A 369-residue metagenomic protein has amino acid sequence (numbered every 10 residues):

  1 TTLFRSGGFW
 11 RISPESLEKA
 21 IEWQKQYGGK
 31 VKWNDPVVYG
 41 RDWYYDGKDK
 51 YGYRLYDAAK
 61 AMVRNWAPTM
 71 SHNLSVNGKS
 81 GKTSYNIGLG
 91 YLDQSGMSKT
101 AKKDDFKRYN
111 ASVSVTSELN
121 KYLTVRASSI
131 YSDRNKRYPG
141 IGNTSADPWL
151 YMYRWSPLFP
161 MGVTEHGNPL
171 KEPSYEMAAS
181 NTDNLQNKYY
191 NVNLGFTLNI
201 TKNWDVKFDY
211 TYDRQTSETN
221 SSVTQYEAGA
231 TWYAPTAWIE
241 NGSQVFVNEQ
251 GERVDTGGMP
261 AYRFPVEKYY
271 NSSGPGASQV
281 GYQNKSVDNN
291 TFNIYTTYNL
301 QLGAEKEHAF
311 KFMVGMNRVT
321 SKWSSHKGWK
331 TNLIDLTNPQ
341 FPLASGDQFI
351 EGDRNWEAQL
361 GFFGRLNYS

Functional and structural regions predicted by a protein language model:
T1-K102: Residues embedded in well-ordered regular secondary structure
T1-R5, L55-S71, L92-S128, S132 (+5 more regions): Outer-membrane beta-barrel proteins
A20, V38-W43, D49-Y53, S132 (+3 more regions): Acidic/polar loop-and-plug regions of large Gram-negative outer-membrane beta-barrel proteins
G28-D42, E118-L119, T124, D183-N184 (+1 more regions): An N-terminal domain-start capping segment
R64-S84, G90, S174-S221, A277-A304 (+3 more regions): Outer-membrane beta-barrel transmembrane strands
K99-A101, R126-R154, Y212-W238, R318-L333: Outer-membrane beta-barrel and related beta-rich outer-membrane complex signature in Gram-negative bacteria
F106, S321-N355: C-terminal or late-domain output modules
V314-M316: Membrane-embedded helix bundles of polyisoprenyl
